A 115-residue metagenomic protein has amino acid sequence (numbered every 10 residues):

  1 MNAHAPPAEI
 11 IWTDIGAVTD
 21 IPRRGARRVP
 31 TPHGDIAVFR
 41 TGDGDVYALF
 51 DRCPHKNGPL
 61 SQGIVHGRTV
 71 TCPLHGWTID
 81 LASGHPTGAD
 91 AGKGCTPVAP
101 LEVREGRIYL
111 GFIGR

Functional and structural regions predicted by a protein language model:
M1-G67, L81, C95-R115: N-terminal pre-ligand scaffold of iron-sulfur
C53, C72-H75: Short cysteine clusters
G67-P73, P86-C95: Short cysteine/histidine-rich metal-coordination sites, predominantly Zn2+-binding motifs
T78: Short helix-to-coil "ATP-lid" hinge immediately C-terminal to the conserved N-box Asn in the Bergerat
